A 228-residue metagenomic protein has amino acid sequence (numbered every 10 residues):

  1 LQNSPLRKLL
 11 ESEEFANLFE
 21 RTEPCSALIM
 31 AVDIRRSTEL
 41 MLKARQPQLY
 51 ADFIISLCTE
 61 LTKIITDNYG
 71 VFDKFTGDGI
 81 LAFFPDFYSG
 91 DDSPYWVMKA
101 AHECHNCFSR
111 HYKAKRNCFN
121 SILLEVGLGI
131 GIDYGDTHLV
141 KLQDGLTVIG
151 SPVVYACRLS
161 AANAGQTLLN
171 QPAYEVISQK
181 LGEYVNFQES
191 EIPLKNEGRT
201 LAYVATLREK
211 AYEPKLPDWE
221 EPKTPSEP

Functional and structural regions predicted by a protein language model:
L1-F15, A164-P228: Intrinsically disordered, glycine/charged-rich C-terminal tails and inter-domain linkers that flank nucleotidyl cyclase
A16-W96: Catalytic NTP-binding/metal-coordinating core of nucleotidyl cyclase/transferase enzymes
S37, I80, T137, A173-Y174: A generic structural signal for short hydrophobic patches within well-formed alpha-helices
L40, F83, V140, V176-I177: Residues that scaffold the ATP/ADP-binding catalytic core of kinase and kinase-like folds
C58, T62, H102-Y112: Structural signal for well-ordered, non-membrane alpha-helices
N68-S93, Y112-S151: Catalytic core of nucleotidyl cyclases, primarily class III adenylyl/guanylyl cyclases
Y95-E103, F108, L142-C157: Short, low-complexity, polybasic intrinsically disordered segments
D133-Y134, P152-E175: Catalytic/regulatory signature loops of cyclic-dinucleotide turnover enzymes and related class III nucleotidyl cyclases
